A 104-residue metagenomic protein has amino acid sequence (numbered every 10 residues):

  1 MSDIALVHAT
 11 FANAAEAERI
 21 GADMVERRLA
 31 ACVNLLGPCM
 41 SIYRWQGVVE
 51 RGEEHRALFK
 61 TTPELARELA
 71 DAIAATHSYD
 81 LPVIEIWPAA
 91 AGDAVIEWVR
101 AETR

Functional and structural regions predicted by a protein language model:
M1-R104: Positively charged, small/polar-rich N-terminal and surface patches that mediate targeting and assembly and bind
